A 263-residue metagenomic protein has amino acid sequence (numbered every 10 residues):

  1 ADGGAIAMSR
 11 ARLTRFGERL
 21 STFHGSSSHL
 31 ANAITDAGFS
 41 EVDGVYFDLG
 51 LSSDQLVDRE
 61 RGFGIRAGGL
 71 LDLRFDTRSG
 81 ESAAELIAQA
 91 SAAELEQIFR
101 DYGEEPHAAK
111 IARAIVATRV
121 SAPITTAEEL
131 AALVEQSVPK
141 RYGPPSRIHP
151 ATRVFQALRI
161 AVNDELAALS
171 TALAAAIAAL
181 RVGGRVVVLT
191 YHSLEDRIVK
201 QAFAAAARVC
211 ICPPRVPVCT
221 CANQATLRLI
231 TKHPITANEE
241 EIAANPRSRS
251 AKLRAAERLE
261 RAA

Functional and structural regions predicted by a protein language model:
A1-A263: S-adenosyl-L-methionine-dependent methyltransferase catalytic core, i.e., the SAM/SAH-binding region
